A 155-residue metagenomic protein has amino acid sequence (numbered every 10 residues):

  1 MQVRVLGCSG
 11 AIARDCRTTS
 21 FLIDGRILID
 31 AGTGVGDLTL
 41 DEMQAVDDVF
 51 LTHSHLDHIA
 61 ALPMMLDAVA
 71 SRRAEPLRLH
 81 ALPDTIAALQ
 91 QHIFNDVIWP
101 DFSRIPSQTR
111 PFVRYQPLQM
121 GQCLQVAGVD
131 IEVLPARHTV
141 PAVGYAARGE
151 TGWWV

Functional and structural regions predicted by a protein language model:
M1-W154: Binuclear metal-dependent hydrolase catalytic cores
